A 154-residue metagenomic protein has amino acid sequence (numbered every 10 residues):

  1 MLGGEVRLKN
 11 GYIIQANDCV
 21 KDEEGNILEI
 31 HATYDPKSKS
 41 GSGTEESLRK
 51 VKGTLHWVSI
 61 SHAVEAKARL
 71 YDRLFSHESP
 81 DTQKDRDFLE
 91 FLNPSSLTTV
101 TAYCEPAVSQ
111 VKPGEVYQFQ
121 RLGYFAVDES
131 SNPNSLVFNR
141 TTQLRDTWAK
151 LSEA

Functional and structural regions predicted by a protein language model:
M1-A154: Basic, alpha-helical terminal appendages of large translation-related enzymes
